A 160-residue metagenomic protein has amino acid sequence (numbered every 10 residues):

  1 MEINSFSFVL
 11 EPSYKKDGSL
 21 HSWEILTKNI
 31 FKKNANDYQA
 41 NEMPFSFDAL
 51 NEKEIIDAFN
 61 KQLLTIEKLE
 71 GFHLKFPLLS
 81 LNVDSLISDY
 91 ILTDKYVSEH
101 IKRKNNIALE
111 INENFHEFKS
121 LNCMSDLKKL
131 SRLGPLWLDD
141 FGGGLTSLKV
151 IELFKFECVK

Functional and structural regions predicted by a protein language model:
M1-K102: Bacterial c-di-GMP phosphodiesterase EAL domain
H100-K160: The catalytic core of metal-dependent phosphodiesterases that act on cyclic dinucleotides
